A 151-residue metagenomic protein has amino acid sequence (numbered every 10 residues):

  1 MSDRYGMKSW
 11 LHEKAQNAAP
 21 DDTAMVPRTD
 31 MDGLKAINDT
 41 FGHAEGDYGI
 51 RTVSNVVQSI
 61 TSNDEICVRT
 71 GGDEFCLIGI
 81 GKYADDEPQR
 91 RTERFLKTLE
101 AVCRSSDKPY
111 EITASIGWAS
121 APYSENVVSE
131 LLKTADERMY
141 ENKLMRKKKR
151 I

Functional and structural regions predicted by a protein language model:
M1-M25, D32-Q58, S62, V68-G72 (+5 more regions): Conserved long alpha-helical elements within nucleotide-processing catalytic cores of c-di-GMP signaling and class III
V26-R28, W118: Conserved hydrophobic/aromatic beta-strand scaffold that supports enzyme active sites
M31, G81, I116: Residues immediately flanking
D39, I78-Y83, E100, A121-P122: Residue-level recognition of strand-loop junctions within catalytic nucleotide-signaling folds
C76, G117-W118: Short aromatic/hydrophobic contact patches that present stacked aromatics for nucleic-acid/ligand binding
Q89-L96, E100, R104-D107, A121-I151: Catalytic-core segments of nucleotide cyclases and related cyclic-nucleotide turnover enzymes
Y110-S115: PAS and PAS-like sensory/regulatory domains
